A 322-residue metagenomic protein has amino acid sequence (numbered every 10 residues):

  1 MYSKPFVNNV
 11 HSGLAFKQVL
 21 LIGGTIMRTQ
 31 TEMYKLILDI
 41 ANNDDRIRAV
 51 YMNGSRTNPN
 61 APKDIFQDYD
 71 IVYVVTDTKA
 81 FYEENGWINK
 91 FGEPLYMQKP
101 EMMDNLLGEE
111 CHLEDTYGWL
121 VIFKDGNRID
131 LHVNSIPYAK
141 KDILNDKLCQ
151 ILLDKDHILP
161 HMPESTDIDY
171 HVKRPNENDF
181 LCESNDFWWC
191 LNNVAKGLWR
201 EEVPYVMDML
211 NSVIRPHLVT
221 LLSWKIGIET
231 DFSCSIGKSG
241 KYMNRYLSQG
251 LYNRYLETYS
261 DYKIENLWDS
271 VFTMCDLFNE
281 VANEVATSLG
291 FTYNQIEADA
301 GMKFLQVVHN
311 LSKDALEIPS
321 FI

Functional and structural regions predicted by a protein language model:
V7-S12: Short hydrophobic alpha-helical segments enriched in small aliphatic residues
G13-I26: Short, Lys/Arg-enriched N-terminal segments with co-localized hydrophobic residues within the first ~10-30 amino acids
I26-D45, N53-D64, V72-L131: Metal-dependent nucleotidyltransferase catalytic core
F91-N211, N310-S312, L316-I322: Conserved NTP/Mg2+-binding pocket subregion across the NTase superfamily
H171-I322: Conserved nucleotidyltransferase catalytic core and NTase-mimicking acidic/glycine-rich helix/loop elements in nucleic
